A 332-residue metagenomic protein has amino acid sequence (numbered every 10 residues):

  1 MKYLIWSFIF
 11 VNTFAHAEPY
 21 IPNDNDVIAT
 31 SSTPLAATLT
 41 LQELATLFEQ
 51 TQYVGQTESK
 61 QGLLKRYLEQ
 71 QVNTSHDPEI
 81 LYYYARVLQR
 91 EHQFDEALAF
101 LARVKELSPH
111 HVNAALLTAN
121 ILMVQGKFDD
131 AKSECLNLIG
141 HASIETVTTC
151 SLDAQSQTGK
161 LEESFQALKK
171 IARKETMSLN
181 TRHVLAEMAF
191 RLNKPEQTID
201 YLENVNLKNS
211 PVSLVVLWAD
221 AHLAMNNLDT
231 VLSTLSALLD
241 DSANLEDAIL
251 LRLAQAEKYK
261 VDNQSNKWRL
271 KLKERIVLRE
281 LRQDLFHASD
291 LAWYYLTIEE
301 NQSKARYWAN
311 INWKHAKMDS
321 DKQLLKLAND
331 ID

Functional and structural regions predicted by a protein language model:
A15-E79, H92, A99: N-terminal leader/linker segments that initiate helical-solenoid repeat arrays
Q42, E79, N113, T146-V147 (+5 more regions): Start-of-helix register in tetratricopeptide repeats
Y53, R90, V124-Q125, Q157-T158 (+5 more regions): Register position in tetratricopeptide repeats
S59-Q71, D95-K105, F128-G140, L161-R173 (+4 more regions): Alpha-helical repeat scaffolds
S75, P109, A142-S143, T176 (+3 more regions): Short coil turns that delineate tetratricopeptide repeat
Y83, L117, C150-S151, V184 (+3 more regions): Canonical tetratricopeptide repeat
D247-Q255, R269-Q323: Alpha-helical protein-protein interaction modules
